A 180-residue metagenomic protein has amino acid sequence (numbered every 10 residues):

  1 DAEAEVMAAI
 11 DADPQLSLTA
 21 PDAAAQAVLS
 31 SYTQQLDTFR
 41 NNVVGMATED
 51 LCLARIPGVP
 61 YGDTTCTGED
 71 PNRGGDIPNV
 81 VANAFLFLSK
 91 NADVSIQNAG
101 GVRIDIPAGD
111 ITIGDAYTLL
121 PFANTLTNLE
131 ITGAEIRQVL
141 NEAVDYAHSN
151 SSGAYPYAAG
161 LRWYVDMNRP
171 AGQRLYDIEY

Functional and structural regions predicted by a protein language model:
D1, M7-S17, T67-Y180: Feature captures C-terminal
D1-D50, R162-R169: Binuclear metal-dependent phosphoesterase catalytic core
R40-G74: Glycine-rich phosphate/diphosphate-binding loops and the adjacent beta-loop-alpha structural elements that coordinate
